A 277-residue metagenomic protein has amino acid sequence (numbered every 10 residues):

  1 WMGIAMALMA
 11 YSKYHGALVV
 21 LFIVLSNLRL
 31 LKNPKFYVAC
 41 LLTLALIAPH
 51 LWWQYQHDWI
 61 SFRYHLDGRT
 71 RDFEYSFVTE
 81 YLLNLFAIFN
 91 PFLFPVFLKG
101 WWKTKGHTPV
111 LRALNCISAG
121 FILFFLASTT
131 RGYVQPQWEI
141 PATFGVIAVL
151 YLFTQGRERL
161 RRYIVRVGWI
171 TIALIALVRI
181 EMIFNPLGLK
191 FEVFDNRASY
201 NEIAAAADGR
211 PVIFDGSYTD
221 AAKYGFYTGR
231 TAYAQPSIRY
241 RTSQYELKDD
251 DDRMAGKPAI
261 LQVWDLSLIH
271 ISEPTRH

Functional and structural regions predicted by a protein language model:
W1-K13, F22-L25, T43-A45, F125: Membrane-interface alpha helices of multi-pass inner-membrane proteins
L18-L44, F73, K99-K105: Perimembrane helix-loop-helix junctions
P34-D67, P91-P95: Membrane-lumen/periplasm interface segments of specific transmembrane helices in polyprenyl phosphate-linked
L44, K105-S128: Transmembrane alpha-helix segments characteristic of polytopic inner-membrane glycan-assembly/cell-envelope
A87-T108: Hydrophobic, aromatic-rich transmembrane alpha-helices and their immediate juxtamembrane boundary segments
R131-R159, R166: Hydrophobic/aromatic-rich transmembrane helices and adjacent perimembrane loops
Q155-N185: Signature aromatic-anchored transmembrane alpha helix within multi-pass, membrane-resident enzymes that catalyze glycan
D195-A221, G225-S272, R276: Luminal/periplasmic acceptor-recognition loop/helix of membrane-associated glycosyltransferases
